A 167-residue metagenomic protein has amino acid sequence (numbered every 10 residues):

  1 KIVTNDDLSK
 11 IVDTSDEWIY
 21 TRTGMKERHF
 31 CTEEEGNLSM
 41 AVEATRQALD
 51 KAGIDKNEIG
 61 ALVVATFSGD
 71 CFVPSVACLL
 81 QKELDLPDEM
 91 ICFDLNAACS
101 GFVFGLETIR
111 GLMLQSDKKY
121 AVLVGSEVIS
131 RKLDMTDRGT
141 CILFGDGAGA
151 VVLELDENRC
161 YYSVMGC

Functional and structural regions predicted by a protein language model:
K1-E34, D137-C167: Condensing-enzyme catalytic core mediating Claisen C-C bond formation in acyl metabolism
I2-V3, V73-P74, L133-D134: Short glycine-/acidic-enriched loop or helix-start segments at secondary-structure transitions that form or flank
T21-R22, K26-S39, F67-Y120: Conserved catalytic cysteine-centered active-site region of acyl-thioester-dependent Claisen-condensing enzymes
A44-G60: Phosphate/pyrophosphate-binding loops at sites that engage ATP/ADP/AMP, CoA/4′-phosphopantetheine, polyphosphate
G60-V63, V122, Y161: Conserved beta-strand elements of the Class I
A65-D70, A97-F102, G125-S130, D156 (+1 more regions): Acidic, glycine-rich active-site loops and adjacent beta-strand->loop/helix elements that engage anionic groups
L114-A148: Flexible, glycine-rich active-site loops centered on histidine and acidic residues that chelate a metal or position
